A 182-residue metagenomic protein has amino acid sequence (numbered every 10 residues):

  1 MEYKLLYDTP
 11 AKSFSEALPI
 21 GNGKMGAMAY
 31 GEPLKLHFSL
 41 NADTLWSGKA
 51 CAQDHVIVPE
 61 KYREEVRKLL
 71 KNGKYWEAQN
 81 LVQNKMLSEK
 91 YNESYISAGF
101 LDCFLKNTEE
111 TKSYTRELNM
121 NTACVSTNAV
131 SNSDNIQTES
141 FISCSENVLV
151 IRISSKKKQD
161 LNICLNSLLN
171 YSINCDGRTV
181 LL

Functional and structural regions predicted by a protein language model:
M1-L182: Aromatic-residue-lined binding/catalytic grooves and analogous aromatic/hydrophobic interfacial grooves in multimeric
